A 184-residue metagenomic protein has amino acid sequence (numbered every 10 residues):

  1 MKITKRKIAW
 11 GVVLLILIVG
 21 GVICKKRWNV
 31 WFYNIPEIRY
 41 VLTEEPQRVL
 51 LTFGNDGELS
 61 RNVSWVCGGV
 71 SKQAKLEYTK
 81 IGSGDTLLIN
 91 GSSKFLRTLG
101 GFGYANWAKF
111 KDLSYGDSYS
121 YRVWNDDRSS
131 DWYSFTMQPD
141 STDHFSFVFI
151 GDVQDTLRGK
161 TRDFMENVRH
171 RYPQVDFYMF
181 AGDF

Functional and structural regions predicted by a protein language model:
K2-F149, Q154, E166, R171-Q174: Acidic, histidine-bearing metal-coordination/catalytic regions of metal-dependent phosphoesterases
W65, V175-F184: Active-site beta-strand/loop signature of hydrolases that rely on acidic residues for catalysis
F102, G159-K160: Short secondary-structure boundary/capping elements
D143, K160-F164, F180-A181: Stable alpha-helical elements in mature extracytoplasmic
V153-T156, F184: Solvent-exposed loop/turn segments at secondary-structure junctions within structured extracellular/periplasmic domains
